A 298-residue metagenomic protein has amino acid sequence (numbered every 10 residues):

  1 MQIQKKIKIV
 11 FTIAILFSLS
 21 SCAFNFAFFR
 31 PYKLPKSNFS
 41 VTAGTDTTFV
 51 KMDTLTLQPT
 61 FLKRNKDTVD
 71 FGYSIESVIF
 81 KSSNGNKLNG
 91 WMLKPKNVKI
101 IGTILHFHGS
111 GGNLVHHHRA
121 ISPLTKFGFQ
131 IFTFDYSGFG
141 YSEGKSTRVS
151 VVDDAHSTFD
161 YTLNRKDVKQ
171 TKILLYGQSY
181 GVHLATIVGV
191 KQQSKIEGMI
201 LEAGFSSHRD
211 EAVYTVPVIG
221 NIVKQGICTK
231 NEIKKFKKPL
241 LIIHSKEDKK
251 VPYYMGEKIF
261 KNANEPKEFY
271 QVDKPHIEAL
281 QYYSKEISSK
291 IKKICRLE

Functional and structural regions predicted by a protein language model:
Q2-F61, N65: N-terminal membrane-anchoring alpha-helices
M52-N97: N-terminal cap/lid segment of alpha/beta-hydrolase-fold proteins
I79-F159: Membrane-embedded segments
A120, T229, K238, P252-K261: Short alpha-helix in the alpha/beta-hydrolase fold that links the catalytic acid
V168-S179: Alpha/beta-hydrolase fold nucleophile elbow
V182-F236, A279-Q281: Hydrolase active-site cap/lid region
F236-K237, L241-D248: Short beta-strand/loop motif that positions the catalytic acidic residue of the alpha/beta-hydrolase fold
F260-A279: Catalytic histidine neighborhood in serine/cysteine hydrolases with alpha/beta-hydrolase-type architecture
